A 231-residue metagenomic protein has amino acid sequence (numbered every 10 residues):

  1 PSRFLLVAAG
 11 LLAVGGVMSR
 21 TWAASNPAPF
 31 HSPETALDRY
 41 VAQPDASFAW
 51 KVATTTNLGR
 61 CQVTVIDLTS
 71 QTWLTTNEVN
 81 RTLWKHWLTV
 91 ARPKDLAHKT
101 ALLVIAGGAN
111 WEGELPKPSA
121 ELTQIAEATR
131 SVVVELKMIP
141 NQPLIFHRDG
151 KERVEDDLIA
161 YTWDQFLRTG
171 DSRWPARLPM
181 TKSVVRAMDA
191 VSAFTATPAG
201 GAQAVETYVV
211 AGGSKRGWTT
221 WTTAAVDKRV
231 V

Functional and structural regions predicted by a protein language model:
P1-V7: Bacterial N-terminal signal peptides that target proteins for export
V7-G16: Bacterial N-terminal signal peptides
T21-S25: Boundary at the C-terminal end of the N-terminal hydrophobic targeting segment
V41-D95, L136, T169-M180: N-terminal cap/lid segment of alpha/beta-hydrolase-fold proteins
W87, H98-G108: Short beta-strand element of the alpha/beta-hydrolase
I105-E112, R130-V185: Cap/lid segment of the alpha/beta-hydrolase catalytic domain
P116-V134: Short amphipathic alpha-helix adjacent to the substrate-entry channel of hydrolases
D189-V231: Primarily recognizes the serine-hydrolase "nucleophile elbow" in alpha/beta-hydrolase and SGNH/GDSL folds
